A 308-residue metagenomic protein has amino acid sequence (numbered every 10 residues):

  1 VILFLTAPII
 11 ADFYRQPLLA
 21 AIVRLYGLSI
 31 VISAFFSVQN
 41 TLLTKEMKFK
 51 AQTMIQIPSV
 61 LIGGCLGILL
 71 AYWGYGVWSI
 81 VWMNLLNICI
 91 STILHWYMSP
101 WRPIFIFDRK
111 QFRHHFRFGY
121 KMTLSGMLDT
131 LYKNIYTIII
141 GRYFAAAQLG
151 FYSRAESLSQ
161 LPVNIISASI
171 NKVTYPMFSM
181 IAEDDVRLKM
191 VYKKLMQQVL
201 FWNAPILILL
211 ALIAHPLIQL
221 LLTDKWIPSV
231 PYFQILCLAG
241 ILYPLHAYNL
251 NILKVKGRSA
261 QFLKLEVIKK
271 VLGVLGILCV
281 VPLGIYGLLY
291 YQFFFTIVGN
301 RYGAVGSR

Functional and structural regions predicted by a protein language model:
I2-Q16, R24, L207-D224: Short membrane-interface helical motifs at transmembrane helix boundaries in multi-pass membrane transporters
L5, C65, G119, T123 (+10 more regions): Short helix-kink/termination motifs in transmembrane helices of multi-pass secondary transporters
F13-Q16, E46, W73-G74, L131 (+4 more regions): Helix-loop interface residues and adjacent transmembrane-helix termini in multi-pass membrane transporters, primarily
R15-V23, R113-F116, D224-Q234: Juxtamembrane helix-entry segments on the extracytoplasmic side of multipass membrane proteins
P17-A20, K50, V77-W78, A147-G150 (+4 more regions): Residues that define the loop-to-transmembrane-helix transition and helix capping in multi-pass membrane transporters
L25-T44, I55-G67, I80-W96, S125 (+6 more regions): Short runs within selected transmembrane alpha-helices of multi-pass transporters and secretion channels
K50, I93-I138, V173-M190, R308: Interhelical loop/hinge segments that connect adjacent transmembrane helices in multipass membrane
F151-V267: Specific pore-lining/lateral-gate transmembrane helices of multi-pass inner-membrane transport and insertion machines
